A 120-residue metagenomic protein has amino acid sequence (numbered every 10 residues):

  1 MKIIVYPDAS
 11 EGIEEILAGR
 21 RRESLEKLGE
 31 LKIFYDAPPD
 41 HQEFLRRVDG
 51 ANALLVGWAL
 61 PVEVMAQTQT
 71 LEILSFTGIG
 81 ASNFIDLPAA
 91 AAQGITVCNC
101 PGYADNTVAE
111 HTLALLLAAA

Functional and structural regions predicted by a protein language model:
M1-A51: N-terminal glycine-/charge-rich "phosphate-binding" loop or analogous flexible N-terminal tail
G50-A120: Phosphate/diphosphate ligand-binding glycine-rich loop within oxidoreductases
